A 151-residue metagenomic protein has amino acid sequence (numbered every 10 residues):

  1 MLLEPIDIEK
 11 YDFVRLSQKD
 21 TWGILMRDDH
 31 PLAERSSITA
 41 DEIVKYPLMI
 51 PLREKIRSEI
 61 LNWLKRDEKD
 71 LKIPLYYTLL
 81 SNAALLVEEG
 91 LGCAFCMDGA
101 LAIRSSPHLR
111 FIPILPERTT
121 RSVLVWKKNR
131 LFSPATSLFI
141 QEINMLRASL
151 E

Functional and structural regions predicted by a protein language model:
M1-E9, Y77: Central regulatory/effector-binding core of bacterial HTH transcription factors
E4, Y46-D67, F132-I140, L150: Secondary-structure junction motif
D7-T21, R35-S36, E42, S81-N129: Beta-alpha-beta core module
R27-P31, K128-R130: Short loop segments at secondary-structure junctions
D41, R121, V125-E151: Extended ligand-binding regions for polar small-molecule ligands
I50, K69-L79: Short beta-strand-to-loop elements that line the ligand-binding cleft of bilobed periplasmic-binding protein-like
R57, L79-L80: Conserved glycosyltransferase catalytic-site signature
